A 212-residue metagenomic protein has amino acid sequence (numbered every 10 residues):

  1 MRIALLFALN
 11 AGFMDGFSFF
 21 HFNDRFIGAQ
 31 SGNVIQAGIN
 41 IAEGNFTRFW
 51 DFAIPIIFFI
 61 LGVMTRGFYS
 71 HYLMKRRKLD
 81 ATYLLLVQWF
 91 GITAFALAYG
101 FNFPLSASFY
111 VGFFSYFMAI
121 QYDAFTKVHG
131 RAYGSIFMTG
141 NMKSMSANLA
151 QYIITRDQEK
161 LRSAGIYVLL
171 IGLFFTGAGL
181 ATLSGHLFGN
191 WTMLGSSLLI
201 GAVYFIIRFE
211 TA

Functional and structural regions predicted by a protein language model:
M1-A212: Alpha-helical transmembrane segments of multi-pass membrane proteins
